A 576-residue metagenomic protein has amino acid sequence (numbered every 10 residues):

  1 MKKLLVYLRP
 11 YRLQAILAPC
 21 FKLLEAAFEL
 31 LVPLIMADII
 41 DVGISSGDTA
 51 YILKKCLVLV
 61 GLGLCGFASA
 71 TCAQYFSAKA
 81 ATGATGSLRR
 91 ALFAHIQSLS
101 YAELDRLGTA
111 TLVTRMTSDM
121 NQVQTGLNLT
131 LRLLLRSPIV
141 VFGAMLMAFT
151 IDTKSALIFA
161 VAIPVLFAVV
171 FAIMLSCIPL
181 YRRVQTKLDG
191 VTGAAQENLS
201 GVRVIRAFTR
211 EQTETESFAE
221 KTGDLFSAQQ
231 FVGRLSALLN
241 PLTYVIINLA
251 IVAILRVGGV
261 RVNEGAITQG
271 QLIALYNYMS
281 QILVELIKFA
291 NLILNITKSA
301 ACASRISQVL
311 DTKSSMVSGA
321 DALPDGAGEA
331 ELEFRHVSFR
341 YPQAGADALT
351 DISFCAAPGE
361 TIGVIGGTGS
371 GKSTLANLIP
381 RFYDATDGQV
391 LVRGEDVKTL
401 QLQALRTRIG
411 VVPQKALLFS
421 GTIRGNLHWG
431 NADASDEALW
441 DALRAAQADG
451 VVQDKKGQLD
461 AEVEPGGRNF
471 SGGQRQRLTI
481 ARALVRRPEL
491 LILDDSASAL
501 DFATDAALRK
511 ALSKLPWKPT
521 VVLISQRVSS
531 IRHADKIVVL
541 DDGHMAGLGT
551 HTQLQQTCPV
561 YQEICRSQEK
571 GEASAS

Functional and structural regions predicted by a protein language model:
M1-V32, M36, I44-V60, C65 (+13 more regions): Membrane-integrated ABC transporters
P10, Q14-A27, D38, L59 (+3 more regions): Transmembrane helices of ABC transporter permease
P10-L13, S77, S98-A102, S118-L127 (+9 more regions): An intracellular "coupling" helix at the cytosolic face of ABC transporter transmembrane type-1 domains
C20-F21, E25-D41, L53, L62-T109 (+11 more regions): Juxtamembrane helix-loop junctions of ABC transporter transmembrane domains
I40, L92, I96, I205 (+3 more regions): Helix-loop junctions and hydrophobic alpha-helical segments within the transmembrane domains of large membrane
D48-K54, M147-V161, F231-S304, V309-L310: Helix-loop-helix
S318, D325-S576: ABC-type nucleotide-binding domain
